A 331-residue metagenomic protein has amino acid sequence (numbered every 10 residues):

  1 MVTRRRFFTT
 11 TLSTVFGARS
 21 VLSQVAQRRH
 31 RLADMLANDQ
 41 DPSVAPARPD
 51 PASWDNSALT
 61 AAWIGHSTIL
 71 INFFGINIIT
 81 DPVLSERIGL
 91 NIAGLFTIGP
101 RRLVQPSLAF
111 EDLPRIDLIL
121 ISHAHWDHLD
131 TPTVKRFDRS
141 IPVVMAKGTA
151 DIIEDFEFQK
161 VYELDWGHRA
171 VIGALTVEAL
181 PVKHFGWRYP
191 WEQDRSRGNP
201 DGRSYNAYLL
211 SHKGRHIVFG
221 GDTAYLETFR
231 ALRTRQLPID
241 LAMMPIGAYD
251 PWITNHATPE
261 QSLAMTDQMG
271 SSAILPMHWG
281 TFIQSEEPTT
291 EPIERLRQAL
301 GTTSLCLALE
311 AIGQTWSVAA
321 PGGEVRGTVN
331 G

Functional and structural regions predicted by a protein language model:
V2-R6, T10, P142, G148-D151 (+2 more regions): Cap/insert and terminal regions of metallo-dependent hydrolase folds
R6-V25: N-terminal export signals
M35-N56, M145-R215, E294-P321: Metallo-beta-lactamase
P46-S53, F73-A124, T131-R136, G186-G198 (+1 more regions): Pre-active-site segment of Zn-dependent metallo-hydrolases
T60-W63, I78-D81, T176-V182, H216-D222: Active-site-proximal beta-strand elements of phosphoester/diester hydrolases
I71, D81, H123, D130 (+5 more regions): Divalent metal-coordination and catalytic microenvironments
I76-I78, L118, L175, R215-I217 (+2 more regions): Structural motif
P82-L84, A124, V182-K183, G221-T223 (+2 more regions): Active-site metal-binding loops of divalent metal-dependent hydrolases
